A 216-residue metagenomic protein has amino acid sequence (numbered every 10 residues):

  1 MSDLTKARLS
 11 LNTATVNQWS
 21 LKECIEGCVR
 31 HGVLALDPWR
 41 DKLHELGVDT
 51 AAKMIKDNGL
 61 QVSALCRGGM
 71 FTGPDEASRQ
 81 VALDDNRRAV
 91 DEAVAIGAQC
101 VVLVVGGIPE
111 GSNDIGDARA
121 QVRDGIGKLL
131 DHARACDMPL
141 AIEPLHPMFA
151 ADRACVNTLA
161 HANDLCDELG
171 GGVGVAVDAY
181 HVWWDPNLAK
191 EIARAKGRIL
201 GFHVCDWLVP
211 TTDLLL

Functional and structural regions predicted by a protein language model:
S2-L21: Boundary/entry segment of secreted carbohydrate-active catalytic domains
D3-L4, D57, E76-V177, W184: Active-site acidic/histidine proton-transfer and metal-coordination neighborhood in alpha/beta enzyme cores
T15-N17, R40-K42, G68-F71, V105-P109 (+3 more regions): Active-site-proximal loop/turn and secondary-structure-junction residues that shape catalytic pockets, frequently
V16-C28, G47-A51, S78-D91, W184-R194: Short, acidic/polar
K22, V29-R30, A35-L36, A52 (+2 more regions): Acidic/histidine-rich catalytic cores of soluble enzymes
K22-H44, A89, I96-G97: Catalytic domains of carbohydrate-active enzymes, especially glycoside hydrolases
W39-L60: Glycine-rich, positively charged N-terminal anion/phosphate-binding segment
